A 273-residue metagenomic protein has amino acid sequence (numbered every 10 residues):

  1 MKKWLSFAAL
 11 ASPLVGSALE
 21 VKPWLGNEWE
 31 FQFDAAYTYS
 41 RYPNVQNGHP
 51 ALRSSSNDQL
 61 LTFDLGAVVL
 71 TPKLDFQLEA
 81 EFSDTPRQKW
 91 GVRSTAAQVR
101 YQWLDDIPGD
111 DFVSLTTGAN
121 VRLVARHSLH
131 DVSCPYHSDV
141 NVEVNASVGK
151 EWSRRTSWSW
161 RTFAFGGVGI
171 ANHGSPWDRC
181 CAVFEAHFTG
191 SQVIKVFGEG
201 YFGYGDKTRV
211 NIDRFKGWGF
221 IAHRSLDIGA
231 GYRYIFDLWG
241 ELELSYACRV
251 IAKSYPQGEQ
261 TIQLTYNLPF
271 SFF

Functional and structural regions predicted by a protein language model:
S17-V68: Short glycine/proline- and aromatic-enriched beta-strand/turn motifs that initiate or cap beta-hairpins
L19-W29, L70-K73, R87-K89, L104-L115 (+4 more regions): Short loop/turn motifs that connect adjacent beta-strands in outer-membrane beta-barrel proteins
F33-A35, F63-V69, A97-Y101, V144-K150 (+4 more regions): Residues on the lipid-exposed face of transmembrane beta-strands in outer-membrane beta-barrel proteins
F33-Y37, F76-L78, V99, L115-A119 (+5 more regions): Membrane-embedded beta-strand positions of outer-membrane beta-barrel proteins
A35-P43, V69-K73, A80-P86, W103 (+6 more regions): Transmembrane beta-strands of outer-membrane beta-barrel pores
Y42-L52, S191-F273: Outer membrane beta-barrel transmembrane domains
R53-Q98: Glycine- and aromatic-enriched membrane insertion/assembly motifs of diderm outer-membrane and organelle channel
A80-A182, R214-F220: Outer-membrane pore/translocation modules
